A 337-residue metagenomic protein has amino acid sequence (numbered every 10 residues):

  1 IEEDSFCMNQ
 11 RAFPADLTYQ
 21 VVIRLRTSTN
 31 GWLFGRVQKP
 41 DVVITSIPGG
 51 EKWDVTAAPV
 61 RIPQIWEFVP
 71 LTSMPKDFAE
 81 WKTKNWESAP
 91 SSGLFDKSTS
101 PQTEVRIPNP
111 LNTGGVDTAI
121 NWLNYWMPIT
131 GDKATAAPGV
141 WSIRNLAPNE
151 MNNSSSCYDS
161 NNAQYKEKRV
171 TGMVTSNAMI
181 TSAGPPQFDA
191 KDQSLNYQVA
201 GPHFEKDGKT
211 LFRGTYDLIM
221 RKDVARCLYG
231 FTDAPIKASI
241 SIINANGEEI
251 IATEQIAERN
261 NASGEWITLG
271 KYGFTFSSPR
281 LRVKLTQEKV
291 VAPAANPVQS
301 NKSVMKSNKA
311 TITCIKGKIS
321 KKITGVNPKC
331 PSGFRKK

Functional and structural regions predicted by a protein language model:
I1-T311: Extended, non-transmembrane interaction/recognition domains
K302-K337: Mature, structured domains enriched in cysteine- and short glycine motifs
